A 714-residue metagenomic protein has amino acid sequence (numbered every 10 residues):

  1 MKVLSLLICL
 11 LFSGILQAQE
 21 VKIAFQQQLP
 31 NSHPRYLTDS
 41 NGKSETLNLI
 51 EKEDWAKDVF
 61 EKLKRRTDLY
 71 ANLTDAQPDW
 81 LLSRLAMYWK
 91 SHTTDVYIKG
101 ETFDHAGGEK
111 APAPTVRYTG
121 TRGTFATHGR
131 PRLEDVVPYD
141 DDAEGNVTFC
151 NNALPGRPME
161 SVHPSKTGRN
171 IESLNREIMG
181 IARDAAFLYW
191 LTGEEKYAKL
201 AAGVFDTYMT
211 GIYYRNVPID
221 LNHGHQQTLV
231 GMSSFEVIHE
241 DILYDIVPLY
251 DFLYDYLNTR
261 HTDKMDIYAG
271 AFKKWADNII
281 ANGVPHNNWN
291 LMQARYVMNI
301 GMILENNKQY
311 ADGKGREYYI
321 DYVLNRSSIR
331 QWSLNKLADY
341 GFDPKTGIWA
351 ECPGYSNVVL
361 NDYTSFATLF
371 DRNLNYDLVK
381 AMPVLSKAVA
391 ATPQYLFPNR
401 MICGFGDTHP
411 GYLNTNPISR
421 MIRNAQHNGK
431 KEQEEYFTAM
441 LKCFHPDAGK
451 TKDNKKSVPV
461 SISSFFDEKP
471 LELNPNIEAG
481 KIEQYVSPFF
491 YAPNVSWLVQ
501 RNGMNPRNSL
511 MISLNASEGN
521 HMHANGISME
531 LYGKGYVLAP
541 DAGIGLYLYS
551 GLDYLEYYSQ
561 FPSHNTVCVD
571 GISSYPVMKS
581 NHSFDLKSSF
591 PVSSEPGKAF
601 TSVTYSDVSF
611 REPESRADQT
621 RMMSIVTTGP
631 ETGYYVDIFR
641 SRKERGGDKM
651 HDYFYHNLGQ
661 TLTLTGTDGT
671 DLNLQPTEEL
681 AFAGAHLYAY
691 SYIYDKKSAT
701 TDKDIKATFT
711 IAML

Functional and structural regions predicted by a protein language model:
M1-V21: Bacterial Sec-dependent N-terminal signal peptides
F12-A18, A707-L714: Short, intrinsically disordered, charge-balanced linker/junction segments flanking boundaries in proteins
Q19-I303, D321-L324, T364: Extracellular glycan-targeting catalytic surfaces
R176, G180-D184, K196, G203 (+9 more regions): Short, well-structured alpha-helical interface segments that form or flank functional binding sites
Y189-T192, Y208-N216, Y250-L257, G301-E305 (+9 more regions): A generic secondary-structure signal for well-formed alpha-helical elements
I219-D220, C403-T408, H582: Short coil/turn segments at secondary-structure boundaries
D266-G526, E530-Y532, V537, D671-A683 (+1 more regions): Extracellular polysaccharide-recognition and catalytic grooves
T438-L441, D447-N673: Catalytic and substrate-binding regions of extracellular carbohydrate-active enzymes, especially polysaccharide lyases
